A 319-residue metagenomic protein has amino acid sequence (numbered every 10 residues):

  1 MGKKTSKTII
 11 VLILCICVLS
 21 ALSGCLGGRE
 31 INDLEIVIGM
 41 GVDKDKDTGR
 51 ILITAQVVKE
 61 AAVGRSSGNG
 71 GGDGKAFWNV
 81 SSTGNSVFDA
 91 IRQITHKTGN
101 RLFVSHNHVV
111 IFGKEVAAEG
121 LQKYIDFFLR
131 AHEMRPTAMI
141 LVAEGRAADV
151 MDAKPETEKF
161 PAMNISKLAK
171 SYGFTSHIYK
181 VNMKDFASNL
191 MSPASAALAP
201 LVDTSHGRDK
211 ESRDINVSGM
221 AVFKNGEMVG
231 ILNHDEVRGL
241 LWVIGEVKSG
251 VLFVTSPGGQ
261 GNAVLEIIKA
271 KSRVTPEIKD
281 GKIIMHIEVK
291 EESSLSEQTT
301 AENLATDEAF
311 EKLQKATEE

Functional and structural regions predicted by a protein language model:
G2-E319: Membrane-proximal alpha-helical signals and transmembrane carboxylates
